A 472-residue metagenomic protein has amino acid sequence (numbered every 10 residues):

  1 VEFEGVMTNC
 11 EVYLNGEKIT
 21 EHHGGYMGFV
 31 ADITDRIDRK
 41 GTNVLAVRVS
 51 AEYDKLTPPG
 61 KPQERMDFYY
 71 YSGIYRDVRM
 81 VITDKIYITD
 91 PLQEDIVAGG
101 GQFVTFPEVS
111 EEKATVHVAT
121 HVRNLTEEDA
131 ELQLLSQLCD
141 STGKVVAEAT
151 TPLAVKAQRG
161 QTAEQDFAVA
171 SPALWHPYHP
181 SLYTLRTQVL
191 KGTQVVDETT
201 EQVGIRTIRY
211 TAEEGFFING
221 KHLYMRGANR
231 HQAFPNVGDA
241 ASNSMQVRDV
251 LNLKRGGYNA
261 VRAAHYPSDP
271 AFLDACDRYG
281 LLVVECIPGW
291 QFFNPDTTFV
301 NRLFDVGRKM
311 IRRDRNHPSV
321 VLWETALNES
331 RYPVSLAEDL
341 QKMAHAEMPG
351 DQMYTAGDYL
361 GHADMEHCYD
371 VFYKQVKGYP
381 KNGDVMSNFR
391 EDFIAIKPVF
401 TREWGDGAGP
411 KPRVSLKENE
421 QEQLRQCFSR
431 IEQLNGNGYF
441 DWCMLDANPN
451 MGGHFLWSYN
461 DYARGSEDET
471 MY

Functional and structural regions predicted by a protein language model:
V1-E94, L125, L281-V284: Accessory beta-strand-rich segments of carbohydrate-active enzymes
L14, E111-A154, Q161-Q165, L185-T187: Beta-strand-rich binding/interaction modules
M27-A31, Q161-F167: Short strand-edge motifs at loop-to-beta-strand transitions and within beta-strands of extracellular beta-rich domains
I37-T42, D129, R159-G160, V169-T184: Short glycine/proline/serine/threonine-rich loop/turn segments at secondary-structure transition edges
S50-T57, L174, L190-V196, G220: Short acidic/polar inter-strand loop motif in beta-rich domains
K85-L125: Surface beta-strand/loop "capping" patches
R186-R255, D274: N-terminal carbohydrate-binding accessory modules
V250-N252, A260-Y472: Substrate-binding/catalytic cleft of secreted carbohydrate-active enzymes, primarily glycoside hydrolases
